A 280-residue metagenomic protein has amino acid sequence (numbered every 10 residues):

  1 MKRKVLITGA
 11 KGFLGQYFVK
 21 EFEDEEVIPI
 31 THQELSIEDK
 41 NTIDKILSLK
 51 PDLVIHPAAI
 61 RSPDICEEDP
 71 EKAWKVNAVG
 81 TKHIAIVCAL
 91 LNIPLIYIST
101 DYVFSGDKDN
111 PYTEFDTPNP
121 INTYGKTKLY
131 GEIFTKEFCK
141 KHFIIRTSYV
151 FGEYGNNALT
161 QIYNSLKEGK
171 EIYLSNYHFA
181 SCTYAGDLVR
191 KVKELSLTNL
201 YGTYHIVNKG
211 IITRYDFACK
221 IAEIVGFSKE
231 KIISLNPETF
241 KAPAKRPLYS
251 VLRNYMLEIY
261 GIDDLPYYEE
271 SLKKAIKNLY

Functional and structural regions predicted by a protein language model:
R3-E21: N-terminal Rossmann NAD(P)H-binding glycine-rich loop of SDR-like oxidoreductase domains
E23-K45: Adenosine-cofactor binding site in Rossmann-like domains, unifying the SAM/SAH pocket of S-adenosylmethionine-dependent
K40-V76: NAD(P)H-binding glycine-rich loop region in Rossmannoid oxidoreductase-like domains and their noncatalytic homologs
E68-I96: NAD(P)-cofactor binding segment of oxidoreductase domains
K75, G80-H83, V103-I145, Y149-V150: Catalytic helix-loop patch of NAD(P)-dependent Rossmann-fold dehydrogenases
I133-C182, G186-E194: NAD(P)-dependent short-chain dehydrogenase/reductase
E168, K191, T198-P243, L248: Mid/C-terminal beta-alpha module of Rossmann-like enzyme folds, strongest in SDR-family dehydrogenases/epimerases
T213-C219, N236-A275, L279-Y280: Conserved C-terminal active-site "lid" loop/helix of NAD(P)H-dependent oxidoreductases that clamps the redox cofactor
